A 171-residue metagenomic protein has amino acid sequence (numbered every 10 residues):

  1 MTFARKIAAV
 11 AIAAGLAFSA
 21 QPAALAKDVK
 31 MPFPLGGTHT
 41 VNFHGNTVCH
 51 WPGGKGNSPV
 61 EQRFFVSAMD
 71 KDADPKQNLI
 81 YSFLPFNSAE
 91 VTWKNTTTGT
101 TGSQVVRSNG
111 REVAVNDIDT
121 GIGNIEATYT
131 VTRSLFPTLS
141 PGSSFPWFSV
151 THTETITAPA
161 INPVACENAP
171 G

Functional and structural regions predicted by a protein language model:
M1-C49: N-terminal prepro-regions of secreted/extracellular proteins
M31-E90: Short, surface-exposed binding/anchoring microloops in extracellular/periplasmic proteins
G45-T47, N116-G171: Extracellularly exposed regions in secreted/surface proteins, prominently low-complexity, repeat-rich
S88-E90, T100-G110: Solvent-exposed serine/threonine-rich low-complexity stretches and specific carbohydrate-binding patches
V91-N95: Conserved aromatic beta-strand anchor motif in extracellular beta-sandwich/beta-rich domains
G110-N116: Glycine-centered loop-to-beta-strand initiation motif
